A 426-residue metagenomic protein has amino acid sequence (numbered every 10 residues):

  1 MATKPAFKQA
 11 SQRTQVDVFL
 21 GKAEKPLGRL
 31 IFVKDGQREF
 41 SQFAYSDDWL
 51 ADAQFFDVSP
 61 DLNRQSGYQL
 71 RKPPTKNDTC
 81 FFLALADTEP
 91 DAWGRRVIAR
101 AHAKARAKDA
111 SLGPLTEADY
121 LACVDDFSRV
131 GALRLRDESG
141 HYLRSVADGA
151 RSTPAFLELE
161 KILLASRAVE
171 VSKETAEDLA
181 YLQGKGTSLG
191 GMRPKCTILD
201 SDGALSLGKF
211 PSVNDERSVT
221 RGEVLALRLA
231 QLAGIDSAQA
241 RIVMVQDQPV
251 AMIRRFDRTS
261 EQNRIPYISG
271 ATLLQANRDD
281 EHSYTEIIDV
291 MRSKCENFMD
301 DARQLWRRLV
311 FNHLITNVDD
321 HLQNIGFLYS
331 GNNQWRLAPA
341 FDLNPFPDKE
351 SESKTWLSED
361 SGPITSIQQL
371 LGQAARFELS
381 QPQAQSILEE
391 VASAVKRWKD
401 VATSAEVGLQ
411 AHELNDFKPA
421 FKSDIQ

Functional and structural regions predicted by a protein language model:
M1-L322, G326-Q426: Phosphate/dinucleotide-binding and metal-coordinating scaffold of catalytic cores in nucleotide-dependent enzymes
